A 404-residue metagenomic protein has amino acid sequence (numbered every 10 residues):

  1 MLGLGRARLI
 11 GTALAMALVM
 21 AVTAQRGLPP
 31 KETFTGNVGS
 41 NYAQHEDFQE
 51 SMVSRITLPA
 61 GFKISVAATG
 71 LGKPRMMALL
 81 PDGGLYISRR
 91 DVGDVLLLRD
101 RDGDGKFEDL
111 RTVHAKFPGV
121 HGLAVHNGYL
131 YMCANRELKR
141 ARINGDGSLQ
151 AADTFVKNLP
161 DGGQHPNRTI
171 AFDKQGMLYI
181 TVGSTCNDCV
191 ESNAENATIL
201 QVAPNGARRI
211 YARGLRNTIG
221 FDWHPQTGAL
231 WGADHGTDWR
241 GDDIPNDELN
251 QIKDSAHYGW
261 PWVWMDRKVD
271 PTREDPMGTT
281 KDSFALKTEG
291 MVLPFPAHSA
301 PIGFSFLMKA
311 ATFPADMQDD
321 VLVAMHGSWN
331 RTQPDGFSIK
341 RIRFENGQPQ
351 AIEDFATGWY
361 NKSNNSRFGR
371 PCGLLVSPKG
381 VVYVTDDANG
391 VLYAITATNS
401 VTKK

Functional and structural regions predicted by a protein language model:
R26-P59, N167, S184-N187, A197 (+7 more regions): Beta-propeller domain segments
V66-L71, T112-F117, F155-G162, I210-G214 (+3 more regions): Surface loop/turn motifs at the tips and blade-to-blade linkers of beta-strand repeat domains
G70, L80, H126, A171-Q175 (+3 more regions): Structural WD40 beta-propeller signal
M77, L123, I170, T218-F221 (+2 more regions): Hydrophobic core register within WD40 beta-propeller blades
L85-I87, Y129-M132, L178-I180, L230-G232 (+2 more regions): Hydrophobic beta-strand segments that make up the repeating blades of beta-propeller and related beta-repeat
V92, F107, N135, L149 (+4 more regions): A detector of repeated loop/turn-to-beta-strand junctions in beta-rich toroidal repeat architectures
V95-G128: Blade-loop segments of beta-propeller domains
L110, G119-V120, A124-H126, R136-D173 (+2 more regions): Asp-box/WD-like beta-propeller blade repeats and closely related beta-sheet repeat scaffolds
